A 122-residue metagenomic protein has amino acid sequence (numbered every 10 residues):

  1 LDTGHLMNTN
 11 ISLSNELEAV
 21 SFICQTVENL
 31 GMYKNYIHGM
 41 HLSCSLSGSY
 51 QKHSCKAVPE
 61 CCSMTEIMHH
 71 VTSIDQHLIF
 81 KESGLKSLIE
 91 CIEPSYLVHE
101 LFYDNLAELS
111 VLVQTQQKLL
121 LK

Functional and structural regions predicted by a protein language model:
L1-K122: Histidine-acidic metal/acid-base catalytic patches
